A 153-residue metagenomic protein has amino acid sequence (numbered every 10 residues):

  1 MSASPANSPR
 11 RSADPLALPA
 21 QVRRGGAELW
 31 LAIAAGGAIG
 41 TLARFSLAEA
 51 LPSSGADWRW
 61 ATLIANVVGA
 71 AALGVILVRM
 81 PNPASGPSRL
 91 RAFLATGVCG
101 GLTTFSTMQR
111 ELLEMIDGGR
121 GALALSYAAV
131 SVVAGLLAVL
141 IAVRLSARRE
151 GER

Functional and structural regions predicted by a protein language model:
M1-R153: Membrane-interface helix-loop junctions in multi-pass transporters/channels
